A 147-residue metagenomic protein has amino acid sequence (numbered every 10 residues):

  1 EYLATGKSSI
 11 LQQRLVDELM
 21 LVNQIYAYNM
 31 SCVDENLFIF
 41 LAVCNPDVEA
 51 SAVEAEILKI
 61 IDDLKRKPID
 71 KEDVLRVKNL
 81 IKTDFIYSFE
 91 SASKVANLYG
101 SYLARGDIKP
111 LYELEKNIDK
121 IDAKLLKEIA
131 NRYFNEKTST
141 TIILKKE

Functional and structural regions predicted by a protein language model:
E1-I10, N117: His/Glu-based metal-binding/catalytic segments typifying zinc-dependent metallopeptidases
Q13-R66, K71-K120, K137-K146: M16 family metallopeptidases and their MPP-like homologs
M30, A130-Y133: Short proline/glycine-enriched turn/loop segments at secondary-structure junctions
D122-N131: Low-complexity, intrinsically disordered Gly/Pro/Thr-rich segments
